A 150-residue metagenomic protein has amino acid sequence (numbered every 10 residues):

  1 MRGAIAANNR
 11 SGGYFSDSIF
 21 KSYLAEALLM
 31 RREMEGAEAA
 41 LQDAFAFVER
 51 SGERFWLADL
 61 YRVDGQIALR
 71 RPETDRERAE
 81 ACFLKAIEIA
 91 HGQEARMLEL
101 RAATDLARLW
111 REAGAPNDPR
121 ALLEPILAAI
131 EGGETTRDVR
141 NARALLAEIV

Functional and structural regions predicted by a protein language model:
M1-V150: Helix-coil-helix junctions within alpha-helical repeat/solenoid scaffolds
